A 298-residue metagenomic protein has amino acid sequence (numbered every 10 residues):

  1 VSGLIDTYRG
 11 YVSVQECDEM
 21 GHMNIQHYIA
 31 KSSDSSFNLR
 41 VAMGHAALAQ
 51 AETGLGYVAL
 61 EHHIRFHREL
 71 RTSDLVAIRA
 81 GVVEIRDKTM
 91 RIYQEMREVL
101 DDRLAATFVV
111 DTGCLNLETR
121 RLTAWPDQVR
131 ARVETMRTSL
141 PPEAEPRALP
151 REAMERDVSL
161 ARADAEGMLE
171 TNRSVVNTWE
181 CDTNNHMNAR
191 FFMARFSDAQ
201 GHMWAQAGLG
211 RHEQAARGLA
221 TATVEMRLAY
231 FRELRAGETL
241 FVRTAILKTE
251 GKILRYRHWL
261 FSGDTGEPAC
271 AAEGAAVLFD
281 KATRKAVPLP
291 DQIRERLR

Functional and structural regions predicted by a protein language model:
S2-E61, V109, G113-E225, F279-R298: Hot-dog-fold acyl-thioester-processing enzymes
G3-Y8, R65-L75, V82-R156, Y230 (+2 more regions): HotDog/MaoC-like acyl-thioester-processing domains
V58-A59, H63-R65, R79: Short, conserved beta-strand segments within well-ordered enzyme catalytic domains that often line or immediately flank
